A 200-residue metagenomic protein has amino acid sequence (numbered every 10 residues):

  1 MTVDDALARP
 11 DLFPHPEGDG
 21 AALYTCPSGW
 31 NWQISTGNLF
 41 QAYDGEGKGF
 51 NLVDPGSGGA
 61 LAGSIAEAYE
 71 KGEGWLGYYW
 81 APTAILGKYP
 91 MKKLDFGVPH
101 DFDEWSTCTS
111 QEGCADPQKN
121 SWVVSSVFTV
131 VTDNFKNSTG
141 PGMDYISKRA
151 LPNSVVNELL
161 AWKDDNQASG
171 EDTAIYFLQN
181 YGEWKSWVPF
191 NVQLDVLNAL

Functional and structural regions predicted by a protein language model:
M1, S125-S138, A161-W162: A bilobed periplasmic-binding-protein/Venus flytrap-type ligand-binding module shared by bacterial periplasmic
M1-Y24: A conserved helix-loop-strand patch within extracytoplasmic ligand-binding domains of the periplasmic binding
T2, A6, W32-L39, L61 (+4 more regions): Stable alpha-helical elements in mature extracytoplasmic
A8-D11, Q41-G45, A66-E70, S147-L151 (+2 more regions): Sec-exported extracytoplasmic/periplasmic mature domains
L23-W105: Ligand-binding pocket segment of bilobal, Venus flytrap-like solute-binding proteins
P27-N31, P55-G59, K136-G140, A150 (+1 more regions): Soluble non-cytosolic domains of exported or imported proteins
T109-P117: Immediate N-terminus of the mature polypeptide
F135-K136, M143-L200: C-terminal functional modules
